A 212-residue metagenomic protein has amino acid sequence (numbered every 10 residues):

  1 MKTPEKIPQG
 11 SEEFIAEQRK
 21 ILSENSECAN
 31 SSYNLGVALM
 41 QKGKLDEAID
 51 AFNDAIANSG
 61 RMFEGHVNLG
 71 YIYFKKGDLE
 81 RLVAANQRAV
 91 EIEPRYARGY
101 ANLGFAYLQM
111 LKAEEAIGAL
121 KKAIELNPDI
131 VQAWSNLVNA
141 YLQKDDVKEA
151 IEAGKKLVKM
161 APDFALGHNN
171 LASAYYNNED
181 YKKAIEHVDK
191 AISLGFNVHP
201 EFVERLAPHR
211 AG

Functional and structural regions predicted by a protein language model:
P4-P8, S173-N177, N197-G212: TPR/TPR-like alpha-solenoid helical repeat scaffolds
K6-K20, K42-D54, K75-R88, Q109-K122 (+2 more regions): Structural signature of tandem alpha-helical TPR/SEL1-like repeats, specifically the intra-repeat loop/turn
A29-N30, F63-E64, A97-R98, V131-Q132 (+2 more regions): Helix-start (N-cap) detector for alpha-helical repeat units in TPR-like alpha-solenoids, especially tetratricopeptide
D129-S193, N197: Ankyrin-repeat and related helical/solenoid repeat scaffolds used for protein-protein interactions
